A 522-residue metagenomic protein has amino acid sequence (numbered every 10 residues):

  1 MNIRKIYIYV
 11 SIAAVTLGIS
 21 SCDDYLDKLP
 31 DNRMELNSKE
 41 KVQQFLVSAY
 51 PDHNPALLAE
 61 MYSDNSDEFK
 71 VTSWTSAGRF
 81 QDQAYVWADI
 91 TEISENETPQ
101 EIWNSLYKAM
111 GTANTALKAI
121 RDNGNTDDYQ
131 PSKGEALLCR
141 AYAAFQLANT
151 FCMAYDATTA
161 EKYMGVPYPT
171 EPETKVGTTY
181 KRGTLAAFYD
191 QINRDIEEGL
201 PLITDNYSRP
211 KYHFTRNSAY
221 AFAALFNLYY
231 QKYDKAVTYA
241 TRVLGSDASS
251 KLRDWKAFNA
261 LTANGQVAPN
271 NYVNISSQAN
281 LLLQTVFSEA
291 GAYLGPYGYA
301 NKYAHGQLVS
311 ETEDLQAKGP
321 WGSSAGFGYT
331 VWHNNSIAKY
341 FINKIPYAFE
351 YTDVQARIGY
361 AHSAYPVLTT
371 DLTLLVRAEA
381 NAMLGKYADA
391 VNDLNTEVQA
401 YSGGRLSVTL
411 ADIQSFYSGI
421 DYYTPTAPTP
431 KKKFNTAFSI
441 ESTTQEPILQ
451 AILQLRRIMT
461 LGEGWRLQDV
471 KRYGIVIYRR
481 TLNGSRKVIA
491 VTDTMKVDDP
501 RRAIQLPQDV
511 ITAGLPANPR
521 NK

Functional and structural regions predicted by a protein language model:
M1-C22: Sec-dependent bacterial lipoprotein signal peptides
C22-K70, G298, Q307, D314 (+1 more regions): Membrane-proximal, proline-rich intrinsically disordered regions
D23, N217-R253, P516-R520: Aromatic-residue-lined binding/catalytic grooves and analogous aromatic/hydrophobic interfacial grooves in multimeric
F80-C152, G183-A186, I196-D205, I358-Y365 (+3 more regions): Conserved, well-structured interaction surfaces
T150-Q191, T238: Short coil/linker segments at helix-helix boundaries
V237-D371, G404-S439, M459, W465 (+2 more regions): Hydrophobic-face positions in mid-chain alpha helices that act as interaction patches
